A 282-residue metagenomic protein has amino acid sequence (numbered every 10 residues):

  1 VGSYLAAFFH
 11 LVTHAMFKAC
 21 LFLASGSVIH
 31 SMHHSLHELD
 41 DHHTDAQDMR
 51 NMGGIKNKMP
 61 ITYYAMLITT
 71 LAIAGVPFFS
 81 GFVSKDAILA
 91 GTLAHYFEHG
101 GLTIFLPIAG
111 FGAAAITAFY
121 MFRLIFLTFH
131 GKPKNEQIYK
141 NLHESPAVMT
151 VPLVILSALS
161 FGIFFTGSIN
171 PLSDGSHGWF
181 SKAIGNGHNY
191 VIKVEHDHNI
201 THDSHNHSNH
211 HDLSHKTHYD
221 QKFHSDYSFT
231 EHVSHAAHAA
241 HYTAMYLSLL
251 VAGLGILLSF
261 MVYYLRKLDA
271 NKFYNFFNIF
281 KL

Functional and structural regions predicted by a protein language model:
V1-A46: Alpha-helical multi-pass transmembrane bundles of energy-transducing inner-membrane proteins
V1-V12, N51-Y64, V83-A114, N135-L282: Membrane-interface segments at transmembrane helix junctions and kinks in multi-pass inner-membrane proteins
F8, L21-L23, M32, S80-V83 (+3 more regions): Short, solvent-exposed loop/turn and secondary-structure capping segments
F17, L71, K132-N135: Acidic glycine-/aspartate-rich tracts in secreted/extracellular proteins
F22-I29, K85-D86, A118-F122: Alpha-helical transmembrane segments of polytopic integral membrane proteins, especially the permease/helical cores
I29-H33, A90, F122, F126 (+2 more regions): Membrane-water interface at transmembrane helix exits
L39, I125-I138: Cytoplasmic membrane-interface regions of multi-pass membrane proteins
P60-S80, F105-A113, T117-T128: Extended catalytic-interface subdomain
